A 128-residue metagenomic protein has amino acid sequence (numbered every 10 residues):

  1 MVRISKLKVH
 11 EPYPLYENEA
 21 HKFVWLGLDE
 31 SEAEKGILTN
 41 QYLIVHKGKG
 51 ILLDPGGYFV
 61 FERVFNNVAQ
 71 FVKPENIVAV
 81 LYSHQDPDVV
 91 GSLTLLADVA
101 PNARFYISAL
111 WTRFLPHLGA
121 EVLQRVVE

Functional and structural regions predicted by a protein language model:
M1-E11: N-terminal presequences and immediately downstream first alpha-helices
V2-R3, L28-S31, E121: Intrinsically disordered, low-complexity segments enriched in polar/charged residues with Gly/Pro, especially when
V9-Q70: Conserved beta-strand hairpin/beta-sheet module of binuclear metal-dependent hydrolase folds, prominently
V60, V68-E128: Active-site HxH/HxHxD metal-binding segment of metal-dependent hydrolases
